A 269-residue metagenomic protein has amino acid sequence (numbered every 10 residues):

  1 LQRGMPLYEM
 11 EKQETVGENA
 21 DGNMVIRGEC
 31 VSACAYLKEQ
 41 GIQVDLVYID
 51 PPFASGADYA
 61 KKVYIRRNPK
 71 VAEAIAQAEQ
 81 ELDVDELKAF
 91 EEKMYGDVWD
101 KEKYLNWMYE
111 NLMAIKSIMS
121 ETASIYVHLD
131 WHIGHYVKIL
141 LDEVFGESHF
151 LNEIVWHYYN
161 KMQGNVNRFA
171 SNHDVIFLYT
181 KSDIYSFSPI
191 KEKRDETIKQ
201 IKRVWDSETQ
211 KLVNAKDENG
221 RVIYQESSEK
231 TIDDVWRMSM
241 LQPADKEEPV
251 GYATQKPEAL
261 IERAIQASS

Functional and structural regions predicted by a protein language model:
L1-S269: Core catalytic lobe of class I
